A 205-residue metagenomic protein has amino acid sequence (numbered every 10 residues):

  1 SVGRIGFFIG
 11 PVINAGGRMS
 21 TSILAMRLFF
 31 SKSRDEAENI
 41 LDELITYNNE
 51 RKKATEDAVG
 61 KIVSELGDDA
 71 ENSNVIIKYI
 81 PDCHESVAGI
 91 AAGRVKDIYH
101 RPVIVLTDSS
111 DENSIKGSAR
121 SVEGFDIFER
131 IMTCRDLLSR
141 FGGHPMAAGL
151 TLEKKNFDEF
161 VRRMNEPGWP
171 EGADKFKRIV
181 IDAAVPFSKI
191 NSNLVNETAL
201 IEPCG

Functional and structural regions predicted by a protein language model:
S1-E159, F187: Hydrophobic helix-and-loop "lid/oligomerization" segment in the mid-to-C-terminal part of catalytic domains
E153-A173: M16/insulysin-pitrilysin zinc metalloprotease superfamily fold
P167-G205: A contiguous loop/helix-start segment that scaffolds small-molecule binding in enzyme catalytic cores
